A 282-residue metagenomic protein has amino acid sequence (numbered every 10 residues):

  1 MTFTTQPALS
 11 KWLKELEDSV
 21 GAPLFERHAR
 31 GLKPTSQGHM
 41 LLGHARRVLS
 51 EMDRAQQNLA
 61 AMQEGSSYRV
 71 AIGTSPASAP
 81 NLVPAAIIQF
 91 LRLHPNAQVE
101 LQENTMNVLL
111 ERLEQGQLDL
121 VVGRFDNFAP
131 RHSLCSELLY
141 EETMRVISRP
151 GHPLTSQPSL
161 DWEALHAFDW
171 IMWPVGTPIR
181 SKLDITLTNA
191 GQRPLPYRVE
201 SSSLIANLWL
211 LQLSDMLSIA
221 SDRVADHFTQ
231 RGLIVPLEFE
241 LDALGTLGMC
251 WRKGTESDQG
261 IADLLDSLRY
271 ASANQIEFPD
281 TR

Functional and structural regions predicted by a protein language model:
E15-P34: A short LG(V/I)-centered, amphipathic sequence patch enriched for acidic residue(s) preceding the LG motif
G43, R47, M62, A85-Q89 (+5 more regions): Short beta-strand-centered segments that line the small-molecule binding cleft or hinge of alpha/beta clamshell
Q63, S133-W170, R252-G254, Q259-A262: Flexible hinge/capping segments at coil-to-helix
S67-F128, R193, S201: Central regulatory/effector-binding core of bacterial HTH transcription factors
L82, V235-F278: A late-sequence structural motif
T105-L118, R124, P178-V235: Hydrophobic hinge/microswitch elements
R124, S148, L154-T155, F168-A190 (+2 more regions): Secondary-structure junction motif
P130-L138, E142, I205-G254: Beta-alpha-beta core module
